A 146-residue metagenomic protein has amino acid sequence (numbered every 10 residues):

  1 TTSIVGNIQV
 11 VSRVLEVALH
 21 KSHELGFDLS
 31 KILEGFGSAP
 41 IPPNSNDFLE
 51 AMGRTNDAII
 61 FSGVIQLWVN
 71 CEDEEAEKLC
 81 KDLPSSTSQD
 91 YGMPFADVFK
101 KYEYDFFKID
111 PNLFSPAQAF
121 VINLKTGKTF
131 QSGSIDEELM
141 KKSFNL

Functional and structural regions predicted by a protein language model:
T1-E16, H20, L25-L146: Anaerobic metallocofactor- and corrinoid-dependent redox/one-carbon enzyme cores, especially those from methanogenesis
